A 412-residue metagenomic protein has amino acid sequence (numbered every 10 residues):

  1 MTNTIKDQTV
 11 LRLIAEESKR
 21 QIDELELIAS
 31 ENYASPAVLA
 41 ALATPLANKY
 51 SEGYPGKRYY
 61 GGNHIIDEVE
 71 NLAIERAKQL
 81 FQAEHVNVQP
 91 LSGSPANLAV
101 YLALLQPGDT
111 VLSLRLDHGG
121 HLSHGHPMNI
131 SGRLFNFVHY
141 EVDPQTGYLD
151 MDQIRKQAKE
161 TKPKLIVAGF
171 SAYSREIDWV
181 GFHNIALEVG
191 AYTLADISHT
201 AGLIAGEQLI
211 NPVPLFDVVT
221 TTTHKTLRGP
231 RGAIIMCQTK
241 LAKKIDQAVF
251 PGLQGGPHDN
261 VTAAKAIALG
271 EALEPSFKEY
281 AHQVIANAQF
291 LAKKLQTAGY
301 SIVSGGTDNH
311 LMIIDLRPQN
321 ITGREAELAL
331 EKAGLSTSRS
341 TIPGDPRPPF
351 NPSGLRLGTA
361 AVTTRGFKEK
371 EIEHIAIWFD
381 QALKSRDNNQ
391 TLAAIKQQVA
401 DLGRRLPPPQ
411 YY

Functional and structural regions predicted by a protein language model:
M1-L72, N184, R404, P409-Y412: N-terminal glycine-rich, Lys/His-bearing helix-loop that initiates the first secondary-structure elements of many
I5, T9, E16, E68 (+8 more regions): A non-catalytic, amphipathic alpha-helix used as a structural packing/dimerization or gating element in enzyme scaffolds
Q8, A286, P349-Y412: PLP-dependent enzyme catalytic core of the Aspartate aminotransferase-like
E17-D23, K49-P55, P163, A242-Q247 (+4 more regions): Short acidic (Asp/Glu) and glycine-rich catalytic loops that position anionic groups and cofactors
E24, G56, H85, G256-D259 (+5 more regions): Flexible, glycine/charged-enriched surface loops at secondary-structure junctions
L72, A77-G299: Conserved PLP-enzyme active-site core in the AAT-like
P144-T146, E271-L273, P318-N320, A361-G366 (+1 more regions): A generic structural motif
S301-G366: Conserved PLP-binding catalytic core of the aspartate aminotransferase-like
